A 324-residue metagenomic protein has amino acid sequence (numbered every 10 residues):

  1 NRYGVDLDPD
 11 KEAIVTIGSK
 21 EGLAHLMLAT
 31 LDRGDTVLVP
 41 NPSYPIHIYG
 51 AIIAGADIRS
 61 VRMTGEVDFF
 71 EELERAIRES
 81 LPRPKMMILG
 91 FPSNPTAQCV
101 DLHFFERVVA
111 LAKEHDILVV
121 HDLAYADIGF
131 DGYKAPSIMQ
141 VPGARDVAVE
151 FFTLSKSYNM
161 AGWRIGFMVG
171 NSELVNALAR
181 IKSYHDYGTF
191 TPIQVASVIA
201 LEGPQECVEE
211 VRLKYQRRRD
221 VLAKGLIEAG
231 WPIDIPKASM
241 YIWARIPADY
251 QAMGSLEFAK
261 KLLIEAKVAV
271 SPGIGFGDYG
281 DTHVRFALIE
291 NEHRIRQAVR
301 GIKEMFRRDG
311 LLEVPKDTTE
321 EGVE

Functional and structural regions predicted by a protein language model:
R2, D6-E324: PLP-dependent class I/II
